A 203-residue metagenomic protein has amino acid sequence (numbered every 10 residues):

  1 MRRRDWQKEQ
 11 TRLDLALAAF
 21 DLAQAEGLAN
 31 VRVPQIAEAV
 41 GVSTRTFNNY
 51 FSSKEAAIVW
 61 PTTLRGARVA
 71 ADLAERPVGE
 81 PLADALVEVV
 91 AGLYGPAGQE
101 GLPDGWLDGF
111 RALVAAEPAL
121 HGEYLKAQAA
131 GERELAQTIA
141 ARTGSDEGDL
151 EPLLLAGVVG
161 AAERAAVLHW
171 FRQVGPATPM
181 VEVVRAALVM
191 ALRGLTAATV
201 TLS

Functional and structural regions predicted by a protein language model:
M1-E26, N30-V42: Basic, helix-initiating cap at the start of DNA-binding domains
R2, G27-L28, G41, N48-W60 (+1 more regions): HTH DNA-binding helix-turn interface
T11, R65, L86, V90 (+3 more regions): Hydrophobic/aromatic residues within well-ordered alpha-helical segments
A23, R32, K54-R65, A83-L86 (+1 more regions): Amphipathic alpha-helical segments enriched in hydrophobic/aromatic and basic residues that form the DNA-contacting
A67-F110: Hydrophobic alpha-helical connector segments
A97-G101, R142, A166-V174: Secondary-structure edge/capping motif, primarily at the C-terminal ends of alpha-helices and the immediately following
P118-T143, L150-G157: Amphipathic alpha-helical packing segments from all-alpha helical-bundle domains
R172-S203: C-terminal peripheral helix-coil segments that are non-catalytic and often amphipathic
